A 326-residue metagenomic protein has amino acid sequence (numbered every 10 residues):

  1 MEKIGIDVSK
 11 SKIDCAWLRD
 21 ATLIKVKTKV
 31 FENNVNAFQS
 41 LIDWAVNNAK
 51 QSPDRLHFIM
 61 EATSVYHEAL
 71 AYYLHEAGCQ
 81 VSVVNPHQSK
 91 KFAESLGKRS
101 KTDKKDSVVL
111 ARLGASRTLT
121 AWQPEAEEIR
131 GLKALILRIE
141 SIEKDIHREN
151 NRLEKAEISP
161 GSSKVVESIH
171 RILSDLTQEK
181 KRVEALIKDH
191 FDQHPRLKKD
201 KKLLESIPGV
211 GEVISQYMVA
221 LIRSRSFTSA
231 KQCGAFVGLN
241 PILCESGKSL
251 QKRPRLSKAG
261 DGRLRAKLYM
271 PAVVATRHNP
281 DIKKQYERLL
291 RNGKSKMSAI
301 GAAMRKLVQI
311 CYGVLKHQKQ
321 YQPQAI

Functional and structural regions predicted by a protein language model:
M1-R19, L110: Gly/Thr-rich phosphate-binding beta-strand-loop-beta motif of the actin/hexokinase/Hsp70
K10, S64, Q88: Short, glycine/acidic-enriched loop or turn micro-motifs at the edges of active sites
T22-S52, H57: Nucleic-acid-processing active sites and adjacent nucleic-acid-binding tracks, predominantly divalent metal-dependent
I59-A69: Acidic, metal-coordinating catalytic cores used for nucleic-acid/nucleotide bond scission and strand-transfer chemistry
Y72, S82-L203: Long, charge-rich intrinsically disordered scaffolds of nucleic-acid metabolism proteins
H75: Anion (oxyanion) recognition and catalysis
E212, M218-N292, K296, A325: Phosphate-backbone recognition surface of nucleic-acid-processing proteins
R291-I326: Basic, amphipathic alpha-helical segments enriched in Lys/Arg and hydrophobic/aromatic residues
